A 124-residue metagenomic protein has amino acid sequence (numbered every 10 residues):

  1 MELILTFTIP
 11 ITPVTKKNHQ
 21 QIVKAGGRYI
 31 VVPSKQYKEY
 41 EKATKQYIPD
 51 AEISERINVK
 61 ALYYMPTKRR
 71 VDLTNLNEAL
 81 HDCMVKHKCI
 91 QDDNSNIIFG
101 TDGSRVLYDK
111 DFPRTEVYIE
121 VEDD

Functional and structural regions predicted by a protein language model:
M1-D124: Acidic, proline/glycine-enriched N-terminal capping motif
